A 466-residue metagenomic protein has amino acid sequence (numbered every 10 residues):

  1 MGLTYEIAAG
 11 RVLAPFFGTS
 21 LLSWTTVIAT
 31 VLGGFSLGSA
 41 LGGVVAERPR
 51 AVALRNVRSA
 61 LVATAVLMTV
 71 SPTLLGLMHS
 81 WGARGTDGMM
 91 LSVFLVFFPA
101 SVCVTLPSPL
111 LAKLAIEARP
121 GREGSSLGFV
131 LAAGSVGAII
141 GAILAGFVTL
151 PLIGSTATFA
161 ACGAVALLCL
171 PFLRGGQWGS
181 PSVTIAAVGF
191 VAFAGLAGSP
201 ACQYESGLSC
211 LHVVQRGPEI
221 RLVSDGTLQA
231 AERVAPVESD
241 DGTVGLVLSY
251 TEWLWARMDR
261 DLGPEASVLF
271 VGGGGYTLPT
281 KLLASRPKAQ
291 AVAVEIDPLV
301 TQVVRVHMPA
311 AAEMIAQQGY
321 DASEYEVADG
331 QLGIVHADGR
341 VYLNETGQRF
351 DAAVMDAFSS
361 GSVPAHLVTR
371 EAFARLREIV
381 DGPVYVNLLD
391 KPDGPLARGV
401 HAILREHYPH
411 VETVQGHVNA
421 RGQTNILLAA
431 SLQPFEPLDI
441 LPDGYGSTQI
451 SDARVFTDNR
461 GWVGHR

Functional and structural regions predicted by a protein language model:
M1-L208, Q215-R216, S224-G226, W255 (+14 more regions): Alpha-helical transmembrane segments of multi-pass membrane proteins
C210-E238: Short extracytoplasmic
R233-L262: Class I SAM-dependent methyltransferase Rossmann-like catalytic core, especially the SAM/SAH-binding loop
E265, G422-R466: SAM/dcSAM-binding transferase cores
F270-G273: Class I SAM-dependent methyltransferase core
G275-P287: Conserved SAM-binding loop of SAM-dependent methyltransferases across substrates and taxa, primarily the Class I
T301-Q302: Short alpha-helix immediately C-terminal to the canonical SAM-binding loop
Y325, D329-G333: Short, conserved active-site loop motifs that form the nucleotide-linked donor/cofactor pocket
